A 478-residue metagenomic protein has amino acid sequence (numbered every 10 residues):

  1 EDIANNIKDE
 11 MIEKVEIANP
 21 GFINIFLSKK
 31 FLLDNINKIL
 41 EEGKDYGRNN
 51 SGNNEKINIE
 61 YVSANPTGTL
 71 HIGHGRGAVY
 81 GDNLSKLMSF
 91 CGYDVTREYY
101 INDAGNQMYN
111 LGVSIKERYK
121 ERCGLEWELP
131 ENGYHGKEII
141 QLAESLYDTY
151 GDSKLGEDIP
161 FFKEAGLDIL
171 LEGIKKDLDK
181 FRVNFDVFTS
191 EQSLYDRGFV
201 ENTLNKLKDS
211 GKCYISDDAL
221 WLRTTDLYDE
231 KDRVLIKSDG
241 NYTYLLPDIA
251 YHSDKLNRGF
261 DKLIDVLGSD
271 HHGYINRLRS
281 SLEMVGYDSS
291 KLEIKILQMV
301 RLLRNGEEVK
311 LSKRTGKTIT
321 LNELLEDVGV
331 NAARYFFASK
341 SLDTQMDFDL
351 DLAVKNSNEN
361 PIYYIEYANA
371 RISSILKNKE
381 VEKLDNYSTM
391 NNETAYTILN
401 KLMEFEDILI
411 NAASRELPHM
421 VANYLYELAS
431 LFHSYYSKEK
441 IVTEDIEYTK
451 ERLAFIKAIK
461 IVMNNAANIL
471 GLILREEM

Functional and structural regions predicted by a protein language model:
E1-L33, L40, K44-M478: Non-catalytic interaction-recognition regions
